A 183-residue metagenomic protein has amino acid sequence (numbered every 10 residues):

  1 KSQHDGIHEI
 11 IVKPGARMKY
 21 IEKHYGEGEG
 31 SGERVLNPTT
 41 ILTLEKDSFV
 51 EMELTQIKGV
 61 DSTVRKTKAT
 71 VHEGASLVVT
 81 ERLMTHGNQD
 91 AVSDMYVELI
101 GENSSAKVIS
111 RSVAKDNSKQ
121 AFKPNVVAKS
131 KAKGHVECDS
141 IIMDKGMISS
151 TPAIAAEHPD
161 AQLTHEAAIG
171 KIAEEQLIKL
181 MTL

Functional and structural regions predicted by a protein language model:
K1-I178, T182-L183: Conserved beta-strand/loop scaffold segments within soluble protein domains that form the structured core and edges
